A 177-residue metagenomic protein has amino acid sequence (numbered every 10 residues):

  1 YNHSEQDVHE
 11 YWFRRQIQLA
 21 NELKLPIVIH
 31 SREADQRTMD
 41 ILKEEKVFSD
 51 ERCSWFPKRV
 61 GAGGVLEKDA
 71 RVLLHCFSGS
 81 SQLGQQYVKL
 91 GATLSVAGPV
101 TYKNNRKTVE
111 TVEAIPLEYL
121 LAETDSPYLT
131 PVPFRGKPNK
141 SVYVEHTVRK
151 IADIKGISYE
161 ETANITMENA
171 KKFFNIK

Functional and structural regions predicted by a protein language model:
Y1-W12, R135-Y143: Alpha-helix N-cap and loop-to-helix initiation/capping positions
E5-L121: Catalytic pocket-lining loop regions of alpha/beta-barrel enzymes, especially the amidohydrolase/enolase/GH5 lineages
L19, V142-K177: Mid-to-C-terminal alpha-helical segments outside catalytic/metal-binding sites
T38, T101, T124, T147 (+1 more regions): Ser/Thr-centric signal marking residues that sit in or immediately flank functional binding/regulatory motifs
I41, P131-V132, F173: Residues that scaffold the ATP/ADP-binding catalytic core of kinase and kinase-like folds
E44, K89, V109, K137-N139 (+2 more regions): Hydrophobic alpha-helical segments
E118-K140, T162: Short acidic/histidine-rich active-site segments
